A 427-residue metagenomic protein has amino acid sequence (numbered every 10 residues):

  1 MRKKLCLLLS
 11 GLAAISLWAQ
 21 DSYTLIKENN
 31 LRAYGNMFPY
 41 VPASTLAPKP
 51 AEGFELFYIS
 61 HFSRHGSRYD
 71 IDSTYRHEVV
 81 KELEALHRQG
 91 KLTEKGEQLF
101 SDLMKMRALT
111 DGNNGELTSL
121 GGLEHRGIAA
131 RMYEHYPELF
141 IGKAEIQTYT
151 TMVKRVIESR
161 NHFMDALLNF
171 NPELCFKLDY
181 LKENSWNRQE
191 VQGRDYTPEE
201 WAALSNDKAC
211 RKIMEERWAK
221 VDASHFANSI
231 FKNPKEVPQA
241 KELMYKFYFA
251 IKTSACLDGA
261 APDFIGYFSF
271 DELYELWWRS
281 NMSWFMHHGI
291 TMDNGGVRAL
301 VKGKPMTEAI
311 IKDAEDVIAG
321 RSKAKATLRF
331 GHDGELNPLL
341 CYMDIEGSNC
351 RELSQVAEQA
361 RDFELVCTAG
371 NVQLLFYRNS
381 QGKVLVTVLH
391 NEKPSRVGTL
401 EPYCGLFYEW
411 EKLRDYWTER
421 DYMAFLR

Functional and structural regions predicted by a protein language model:
M1-S22: Bacterial Sec-dependent N-terminal signal peptides
Q20-E145, T151-T327, G331-R427: Signature for phosphate-centric chemistry
